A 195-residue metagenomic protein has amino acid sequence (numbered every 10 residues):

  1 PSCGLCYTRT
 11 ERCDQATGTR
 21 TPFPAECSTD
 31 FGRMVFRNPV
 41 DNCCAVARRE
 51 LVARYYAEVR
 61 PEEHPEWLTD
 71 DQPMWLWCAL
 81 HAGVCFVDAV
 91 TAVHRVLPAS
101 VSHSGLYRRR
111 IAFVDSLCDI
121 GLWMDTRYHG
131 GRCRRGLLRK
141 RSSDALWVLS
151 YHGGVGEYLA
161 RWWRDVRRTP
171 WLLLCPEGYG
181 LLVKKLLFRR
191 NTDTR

Functional and structural regions predicted by a protein language model:
P1, V59-R60, D125: Alpha-helix termini
P1-T10: A short, conserved acidic/glycine-rich loop-to-beta-strand motif that forms the donor nucleotide-sugar/metal
T8, D14, T19, F23-Y107: Conserved nucleotide-sugar donor-binding catalytic segment
G32-N38, W67, H94-P98, S104-R132 (+1 more regions): Catalytic core of nucleotide-sugar-dependent glycosyltransferases
V59, G131, T169-L173: Alpha-solenoid repeat scaffolds
R134-K140: Short, charged, amphipathic alpha-helical segments
S142-R195: Membrane-interface aromatic/basic loop that binds lipid-linked glycans or pyrophosphate carriers, typified by
